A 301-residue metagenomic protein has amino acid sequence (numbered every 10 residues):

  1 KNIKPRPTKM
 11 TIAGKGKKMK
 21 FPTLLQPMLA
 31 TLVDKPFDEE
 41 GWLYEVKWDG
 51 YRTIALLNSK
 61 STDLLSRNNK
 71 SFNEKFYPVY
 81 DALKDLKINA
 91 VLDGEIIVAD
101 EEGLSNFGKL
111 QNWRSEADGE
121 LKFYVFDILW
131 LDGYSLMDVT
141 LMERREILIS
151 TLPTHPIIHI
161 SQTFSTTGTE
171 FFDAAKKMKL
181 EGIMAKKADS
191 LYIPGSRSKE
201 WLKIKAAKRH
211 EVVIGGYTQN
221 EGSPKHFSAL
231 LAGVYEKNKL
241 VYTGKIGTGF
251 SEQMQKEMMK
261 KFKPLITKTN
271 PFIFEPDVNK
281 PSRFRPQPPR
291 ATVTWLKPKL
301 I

Functional and structural regions predicted by a protein language model:
K1-I301: Catalytic cores of nucleic-acid ligases and guanylyltransferases
